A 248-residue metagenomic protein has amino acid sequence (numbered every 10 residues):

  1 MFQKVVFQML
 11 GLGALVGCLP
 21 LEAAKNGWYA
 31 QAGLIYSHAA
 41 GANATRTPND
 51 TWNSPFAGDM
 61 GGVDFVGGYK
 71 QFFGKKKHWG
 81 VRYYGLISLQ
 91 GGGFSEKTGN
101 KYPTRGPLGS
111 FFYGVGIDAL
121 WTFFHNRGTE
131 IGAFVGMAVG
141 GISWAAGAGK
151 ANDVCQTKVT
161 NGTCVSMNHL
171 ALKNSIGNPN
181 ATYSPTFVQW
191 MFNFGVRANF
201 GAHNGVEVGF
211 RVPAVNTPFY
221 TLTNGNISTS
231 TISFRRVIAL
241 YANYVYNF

Functional and structural regions predicted by a protein language model:
M1-K25: Cleavable N-terminal export/targeting peptides
F2, A23-A32, A119, F123 (+3 more regions): Gram-positive cell-envelope targeting signals
L21-K70, C155-T160, C164, A239-Y241 (+1 more regions): Short glycine/proline- and aromatic-enriched beta-strand/turn motifs that initiate or cap beta-hairpins
K25, G58-G62, S110-F112, F187-Q189 (+1 more regions): Membrane-spanning beta-strands of outer-membrane beta-barrel proteins
A42-F56, G91-L108, G147-T182, Y220-S233: Flexible, solvent-exposed loop segments that connect beta-strands
T45, T182-F248: Predominantly the C-terminal beta-signal and adjacent terminal strand-loop region of outer-membrane beta-barrel
A57-A148, N243-Y246: Gram-negative (and chloroplast) outer-membrane scaffold detector with strong preference for beta-barrel transmembrane
L120, H125-A198: Conserved binding-pocket/active-site segment within a compact domain
